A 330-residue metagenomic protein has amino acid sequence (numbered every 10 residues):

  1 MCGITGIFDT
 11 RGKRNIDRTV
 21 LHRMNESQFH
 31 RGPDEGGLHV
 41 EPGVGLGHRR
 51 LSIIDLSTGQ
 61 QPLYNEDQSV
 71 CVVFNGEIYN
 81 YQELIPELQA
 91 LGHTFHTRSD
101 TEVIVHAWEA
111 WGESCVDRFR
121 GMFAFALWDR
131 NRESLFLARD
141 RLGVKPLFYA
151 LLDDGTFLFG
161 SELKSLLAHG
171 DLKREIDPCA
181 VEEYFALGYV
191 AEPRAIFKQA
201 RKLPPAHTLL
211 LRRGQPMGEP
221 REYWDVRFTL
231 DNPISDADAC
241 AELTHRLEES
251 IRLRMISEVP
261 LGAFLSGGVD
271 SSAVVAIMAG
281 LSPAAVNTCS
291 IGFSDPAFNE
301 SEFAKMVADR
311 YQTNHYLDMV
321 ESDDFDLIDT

Functional and structural regions predicted by a protein language model:
M1, T19-R23, E66, C71 (+2 more regions): N-terminal segments that mediate ammonia production and transfer in glutamine-dependent amidotransferase systems
M1-R50: Extreme N-terminus nucleophile/cap motif
I7-R23, E87-A90, R130-A138, V144-F157 (+2 more regions): ATP-dependent adenylate-handling active sites, centered on carboxylate activation for C-N bond formation
G43, D55-T58, C71-V73, R120-L127 (+2 more regions): Conserved adenosine/adenylate-binding substructure
I53-V73, M122-A126, A191-K202, E249 (+1 more regions): Acidic loop->beta-strand submotif enriched in PP2C/PPM serine/threonine phosphatases
G76: Phosphate/adenylate-binding glycine loop and adjacent helical scaffold
E109-E113: Glycine-centered helix-coil hinge/cap
